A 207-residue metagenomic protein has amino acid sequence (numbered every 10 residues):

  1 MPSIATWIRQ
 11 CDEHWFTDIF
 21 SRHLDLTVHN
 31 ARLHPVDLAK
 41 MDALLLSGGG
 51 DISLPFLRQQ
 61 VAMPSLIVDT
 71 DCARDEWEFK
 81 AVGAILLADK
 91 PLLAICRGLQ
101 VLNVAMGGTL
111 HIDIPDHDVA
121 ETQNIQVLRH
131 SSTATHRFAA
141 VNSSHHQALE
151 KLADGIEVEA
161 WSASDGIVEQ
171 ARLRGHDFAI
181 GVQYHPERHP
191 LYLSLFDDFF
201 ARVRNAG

Functional and structural regions predicted by a protein language model:
M1-L93, R97, N103-H111, P115-A140 (+3 more regions): N-terminal beta1-alpha1 cap of cysteine-dependent amidohydrolase-like domains
S143-H146: A glycine-rich beta-turn/hairpin centered on an aromatic-Pro dipeptide
I180-V182: Residue-level marker for buried hydrophobic side chains located in beta-strands that build the well-ordered beta-sheet
